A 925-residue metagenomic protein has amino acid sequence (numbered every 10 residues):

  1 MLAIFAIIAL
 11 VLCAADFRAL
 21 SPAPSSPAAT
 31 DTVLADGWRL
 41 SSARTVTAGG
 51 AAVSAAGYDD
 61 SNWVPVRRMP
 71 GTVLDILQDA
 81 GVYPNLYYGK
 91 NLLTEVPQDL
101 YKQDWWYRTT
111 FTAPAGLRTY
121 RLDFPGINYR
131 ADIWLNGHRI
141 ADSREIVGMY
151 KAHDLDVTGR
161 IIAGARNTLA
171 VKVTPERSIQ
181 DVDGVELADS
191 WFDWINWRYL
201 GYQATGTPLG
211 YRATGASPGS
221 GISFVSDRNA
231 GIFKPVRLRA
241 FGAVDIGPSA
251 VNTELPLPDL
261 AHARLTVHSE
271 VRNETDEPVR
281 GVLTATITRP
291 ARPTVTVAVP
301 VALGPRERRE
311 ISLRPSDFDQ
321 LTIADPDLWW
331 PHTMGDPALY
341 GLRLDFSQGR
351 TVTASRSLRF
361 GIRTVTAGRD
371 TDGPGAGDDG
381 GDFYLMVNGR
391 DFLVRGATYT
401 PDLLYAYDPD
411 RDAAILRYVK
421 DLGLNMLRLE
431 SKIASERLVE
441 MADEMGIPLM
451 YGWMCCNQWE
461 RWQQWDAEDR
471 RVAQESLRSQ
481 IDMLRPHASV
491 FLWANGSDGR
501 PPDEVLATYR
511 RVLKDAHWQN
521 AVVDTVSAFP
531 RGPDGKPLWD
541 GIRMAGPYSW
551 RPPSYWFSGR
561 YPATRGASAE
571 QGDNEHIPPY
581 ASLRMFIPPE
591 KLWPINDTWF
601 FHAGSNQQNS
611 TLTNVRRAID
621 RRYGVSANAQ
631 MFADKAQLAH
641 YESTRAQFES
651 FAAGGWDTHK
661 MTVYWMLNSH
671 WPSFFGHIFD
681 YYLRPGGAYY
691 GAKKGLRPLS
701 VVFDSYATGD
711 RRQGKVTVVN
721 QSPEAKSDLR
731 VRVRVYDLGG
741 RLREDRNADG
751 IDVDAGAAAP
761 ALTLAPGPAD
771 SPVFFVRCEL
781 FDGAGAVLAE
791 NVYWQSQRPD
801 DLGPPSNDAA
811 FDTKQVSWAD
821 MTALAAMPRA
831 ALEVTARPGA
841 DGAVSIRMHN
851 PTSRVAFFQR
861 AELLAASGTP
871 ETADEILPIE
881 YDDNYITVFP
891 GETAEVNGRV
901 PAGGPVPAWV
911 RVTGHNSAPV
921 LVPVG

Functional and structural regions predicted by a protein language model:
F17-D123, L209-P235, R239-V244, D370 (+5 more regions): Extended carbohydrate-recognition surfaces in non-catalytic/accessory domains of CAZymes and lectin-like proteins
A28-T32, W191-G210, F224, A243-A250 (+2 more regions): Low-complexity, Pro/Ser/Thr- and charge-rich linker/hinge segments at domain boundaries
S41-T45, P97-D245, E274, P448-M450: Accessory beta-strand-rich segments of carbohydrate-active enzymes
P70-T112, L117-F124, Y129-N136, I140-V147 (+6 more regions): Active-site-adjacent substrate/metal-binding segments within catalytic domains of carbohydrate-active enzymes
G159-R166, H268-D372: Extended acidic/polar, glycine-enriched regions that form or flank non-catalytic beta-rich accessory modules
T174-D181, S347-T353, L780-A789, S917-L921: Short acidic/polar inter-strand loop motif in beta-rich domains
S269-D276, R292, N596-N884, V888-G898 (+3 more regions): Carbohydrate-binding surfaces of carbohydrate-active enzymes
M426-S610, R622, K635, A639 (+5 more regions): Substrate-binding/catalytic cleft of secreted carbohydrate-active enzymes, primarily glycoside hydrolases
